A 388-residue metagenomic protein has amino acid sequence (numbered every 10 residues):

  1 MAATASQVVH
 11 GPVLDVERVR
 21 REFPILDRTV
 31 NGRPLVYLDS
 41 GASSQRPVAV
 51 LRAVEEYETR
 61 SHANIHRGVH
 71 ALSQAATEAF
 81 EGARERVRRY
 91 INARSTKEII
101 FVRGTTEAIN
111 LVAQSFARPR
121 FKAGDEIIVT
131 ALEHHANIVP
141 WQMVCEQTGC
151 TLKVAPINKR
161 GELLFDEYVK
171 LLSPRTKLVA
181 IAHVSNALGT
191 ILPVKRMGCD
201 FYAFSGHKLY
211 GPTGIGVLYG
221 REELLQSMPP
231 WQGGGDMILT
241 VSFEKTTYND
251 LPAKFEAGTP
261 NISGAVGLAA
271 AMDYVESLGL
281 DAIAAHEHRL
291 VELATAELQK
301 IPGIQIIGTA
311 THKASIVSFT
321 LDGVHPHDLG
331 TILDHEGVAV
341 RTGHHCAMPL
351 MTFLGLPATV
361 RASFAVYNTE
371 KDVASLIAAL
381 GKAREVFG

Functional and structural regions predicted by a protein language model:
M1-G388: Pyridoxal 5′-phosphate
